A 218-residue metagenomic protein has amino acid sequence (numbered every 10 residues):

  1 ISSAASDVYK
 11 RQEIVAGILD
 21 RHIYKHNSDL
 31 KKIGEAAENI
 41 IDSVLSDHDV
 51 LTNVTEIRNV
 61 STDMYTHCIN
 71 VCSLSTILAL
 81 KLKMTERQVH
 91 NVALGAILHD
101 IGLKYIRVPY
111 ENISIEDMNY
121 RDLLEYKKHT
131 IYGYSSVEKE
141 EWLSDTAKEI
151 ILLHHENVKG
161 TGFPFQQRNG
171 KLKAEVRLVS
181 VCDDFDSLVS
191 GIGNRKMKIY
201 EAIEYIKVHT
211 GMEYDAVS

Functional and structural regions predicted by a protein language model:
I1-A5, Y9: Single conserved hydrophobic/aromatic residue that forms the stacking wall/gate of nucleotide- or nucleobase-binding
E13-S218: Histidine- and acidic-residue-rich, metal-dependent catalytic cores
